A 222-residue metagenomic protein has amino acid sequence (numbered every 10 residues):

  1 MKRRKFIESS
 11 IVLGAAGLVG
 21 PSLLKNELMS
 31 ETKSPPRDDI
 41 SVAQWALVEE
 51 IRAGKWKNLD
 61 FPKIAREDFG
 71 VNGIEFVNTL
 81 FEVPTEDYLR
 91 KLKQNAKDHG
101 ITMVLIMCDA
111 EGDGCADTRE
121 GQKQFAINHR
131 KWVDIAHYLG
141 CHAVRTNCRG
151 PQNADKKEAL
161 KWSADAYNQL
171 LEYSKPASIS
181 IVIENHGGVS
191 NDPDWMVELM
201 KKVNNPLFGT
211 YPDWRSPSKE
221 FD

Functional and structural regions predicted by a protein language model:
K2-C141, E158-K161, N168, K175 (+1 more regions): N-terminal pre-domain/capping segments
V42, M103-L105, R145, I183 (+1 more regions): Hydrophobic residues in well-ordered beta-strands that form the structural core
W45-L47, V77-F81, C108-E111, R149-P151 (+2 more regions): Active-site beta-loop-alpha junctions enriched in small/polar residues
E50, A154, K219: Flexible glycine/acidic-rich beta-alpha junction loops that bind and position SAM and/or redox cofactors in anaerobic
G73-I74, N168-D222: Acidic/histidine-rich catalytic cores of soluble enzymes
V83-E86, N153, S190-P193: Loop/helix-junction capping segments adjacent to catalytic residues or to phosphate/diphosphate-binding pockets
A136-K156, A177-H186: Active-site groove signature of glycoside hydrolases
K156, L160-S163, V189: Short capping loops/turns at secondary-structure boundaries
